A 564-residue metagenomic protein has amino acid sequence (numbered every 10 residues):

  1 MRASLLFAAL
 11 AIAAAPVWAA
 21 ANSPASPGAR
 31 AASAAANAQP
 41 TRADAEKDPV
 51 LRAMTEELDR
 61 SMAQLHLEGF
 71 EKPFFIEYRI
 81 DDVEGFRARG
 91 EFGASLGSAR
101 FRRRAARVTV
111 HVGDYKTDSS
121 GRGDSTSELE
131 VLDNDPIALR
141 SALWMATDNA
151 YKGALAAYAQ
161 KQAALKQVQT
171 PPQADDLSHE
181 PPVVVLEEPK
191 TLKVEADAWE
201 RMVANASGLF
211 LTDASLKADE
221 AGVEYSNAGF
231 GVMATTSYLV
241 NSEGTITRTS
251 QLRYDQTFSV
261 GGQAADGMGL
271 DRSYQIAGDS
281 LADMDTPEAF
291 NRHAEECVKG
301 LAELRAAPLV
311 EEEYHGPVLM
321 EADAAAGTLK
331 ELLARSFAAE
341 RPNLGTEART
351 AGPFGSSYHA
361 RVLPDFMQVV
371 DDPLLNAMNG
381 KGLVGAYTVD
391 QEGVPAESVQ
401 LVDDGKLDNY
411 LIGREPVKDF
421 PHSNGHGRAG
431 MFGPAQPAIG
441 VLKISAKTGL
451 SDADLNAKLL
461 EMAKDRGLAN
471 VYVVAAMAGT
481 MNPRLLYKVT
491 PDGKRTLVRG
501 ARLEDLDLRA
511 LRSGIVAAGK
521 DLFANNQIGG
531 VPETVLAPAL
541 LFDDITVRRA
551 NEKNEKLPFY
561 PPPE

Functional and structural regions predicted by a protein language model:
S4-P16: Bacterial N-terminal signal peptides
A13, R30, Q263-A264, G427-A429 (+1 more regions): Compositionally biased, intrinsically disordered low-complexity regions
A20-V389, D403-D404, E504, G530 (+1 more regions): Active-site bordering "gate/hinge" segments that shape substrate access to catalytic or cofactor-binding pockets
E311, E347, P353-E564: Dual-mode signal for accessory low-complexity, basic/Gly-rich regions
